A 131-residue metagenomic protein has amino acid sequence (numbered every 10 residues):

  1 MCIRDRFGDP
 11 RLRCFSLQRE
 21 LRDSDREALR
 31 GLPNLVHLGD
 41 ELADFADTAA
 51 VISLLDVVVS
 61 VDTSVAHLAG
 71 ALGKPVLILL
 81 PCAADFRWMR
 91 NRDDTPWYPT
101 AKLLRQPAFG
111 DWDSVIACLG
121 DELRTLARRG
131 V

Functional and structural regions predicted by a protein language model:
M1-V131: Catalytic machinery of carbohydrate-active enzymes, primarily nucleotide-sugar-dependent glycosyltransferases
